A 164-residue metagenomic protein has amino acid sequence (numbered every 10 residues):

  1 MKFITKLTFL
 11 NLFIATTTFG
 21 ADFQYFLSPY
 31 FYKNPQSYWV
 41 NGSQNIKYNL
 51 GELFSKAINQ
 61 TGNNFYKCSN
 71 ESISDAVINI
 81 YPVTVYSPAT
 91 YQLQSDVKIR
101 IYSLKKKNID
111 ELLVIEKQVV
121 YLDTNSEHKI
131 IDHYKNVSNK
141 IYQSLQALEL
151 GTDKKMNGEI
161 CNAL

Functional and structural regions predicted by a protein language model:
K2-F3, L10-T61, L150, K154-L164: A structural "domain/chain start" motif
L27-S28, I78-P82, A147: Extended low-polarity, hydrophobic cluster-rich segments
G51-K56, K105-I109, E127-H128: Short, surface-exposed, polar/charged, turn-prone segments marking secondary-structure boundaries
C68-V119, T124: Surface-exposed short loop/turn segments
E111-L164: C-terminal/domain-edge helix-coil "capping" segments
